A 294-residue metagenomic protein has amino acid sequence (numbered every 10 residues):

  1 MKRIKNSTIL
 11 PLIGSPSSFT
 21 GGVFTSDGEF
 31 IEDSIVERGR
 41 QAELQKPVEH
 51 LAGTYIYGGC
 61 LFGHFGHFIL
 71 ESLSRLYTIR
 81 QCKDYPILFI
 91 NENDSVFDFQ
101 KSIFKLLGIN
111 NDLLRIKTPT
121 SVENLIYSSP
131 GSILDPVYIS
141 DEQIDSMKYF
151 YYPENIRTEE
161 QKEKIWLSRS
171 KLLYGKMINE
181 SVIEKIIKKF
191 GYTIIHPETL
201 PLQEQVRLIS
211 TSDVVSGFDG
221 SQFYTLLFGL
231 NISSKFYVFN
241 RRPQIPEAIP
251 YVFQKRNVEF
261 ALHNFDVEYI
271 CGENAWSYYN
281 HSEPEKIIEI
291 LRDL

Functional and structural regions predicted by a protein language model:
M1-L294: The feature primarily captures lumenal catalytic ectodomains of type II secretory-pathway glycosyltransferases
